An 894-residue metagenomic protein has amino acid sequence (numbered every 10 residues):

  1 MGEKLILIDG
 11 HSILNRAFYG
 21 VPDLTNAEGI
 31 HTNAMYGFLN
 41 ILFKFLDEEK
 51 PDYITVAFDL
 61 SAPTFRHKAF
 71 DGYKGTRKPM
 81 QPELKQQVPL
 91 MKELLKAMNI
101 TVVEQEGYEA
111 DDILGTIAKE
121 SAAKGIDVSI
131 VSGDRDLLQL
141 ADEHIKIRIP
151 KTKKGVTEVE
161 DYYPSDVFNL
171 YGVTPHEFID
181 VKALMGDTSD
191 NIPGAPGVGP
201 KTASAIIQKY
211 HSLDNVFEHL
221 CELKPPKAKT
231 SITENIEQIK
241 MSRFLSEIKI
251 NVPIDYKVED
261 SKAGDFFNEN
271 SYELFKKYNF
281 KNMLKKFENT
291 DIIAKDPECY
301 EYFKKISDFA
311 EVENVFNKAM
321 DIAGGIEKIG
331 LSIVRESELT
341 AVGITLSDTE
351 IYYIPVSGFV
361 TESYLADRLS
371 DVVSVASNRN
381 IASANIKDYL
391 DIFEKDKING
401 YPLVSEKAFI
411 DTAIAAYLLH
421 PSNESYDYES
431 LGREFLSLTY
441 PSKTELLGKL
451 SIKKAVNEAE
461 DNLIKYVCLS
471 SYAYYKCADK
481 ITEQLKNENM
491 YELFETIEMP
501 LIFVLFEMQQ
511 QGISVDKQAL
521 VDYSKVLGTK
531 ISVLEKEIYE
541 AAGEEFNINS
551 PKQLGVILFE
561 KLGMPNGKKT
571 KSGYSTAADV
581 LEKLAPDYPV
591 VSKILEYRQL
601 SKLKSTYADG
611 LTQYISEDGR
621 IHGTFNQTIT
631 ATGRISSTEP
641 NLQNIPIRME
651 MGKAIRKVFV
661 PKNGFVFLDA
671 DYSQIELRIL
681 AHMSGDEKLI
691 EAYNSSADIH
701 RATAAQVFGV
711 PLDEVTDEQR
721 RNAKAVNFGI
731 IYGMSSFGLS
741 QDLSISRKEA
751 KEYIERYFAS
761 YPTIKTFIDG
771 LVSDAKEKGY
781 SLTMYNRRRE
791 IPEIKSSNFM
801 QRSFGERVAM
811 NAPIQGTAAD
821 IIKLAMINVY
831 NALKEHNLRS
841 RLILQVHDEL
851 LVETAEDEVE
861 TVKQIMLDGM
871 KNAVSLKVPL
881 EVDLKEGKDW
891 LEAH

Functional and structural regions predicted by a protein language model:
M1-D59, F65-F70: Non-catalytic, usually N-terminal nucleic-acid engagement modules in DNA/RNA processing proteins
G2, P22-N26, G75-I254: Extended two-metal-dependent nuclease catalytic cores across DNA- and RNA-processing enzymes
K154-K182, F303, G343-N487, I497 (+2 more regions): Active-site-proximal helix-loop-helix substrate-binding element of RNase H-like nuclease domains
S231, N235-F359, L450-I647, V666 (+6 more regions): Conserved "right-hand" nucleotidyltransferase catalytic core of DNA-directed polymerases
I344-D348, L419-S422, Y426-K449, Y466-A473 (+1 more regions): Function-dense linear segments that define catalytic or interfacial modules in macromolecule-processing proteins
K453-V456, Q510, N566, H622-G623 (+4 more regions): Conserved catalytic core of nucleic-acid polymerases
L485-I497, L501, I821, A825-V846 (+1 more regions): Active-site palm subdomain of RNA-directed nucleic acid polymerases
T529-K536, E540-S592, A759-R807, N811 (+1 more regions): C-terminal polymerase-core module
